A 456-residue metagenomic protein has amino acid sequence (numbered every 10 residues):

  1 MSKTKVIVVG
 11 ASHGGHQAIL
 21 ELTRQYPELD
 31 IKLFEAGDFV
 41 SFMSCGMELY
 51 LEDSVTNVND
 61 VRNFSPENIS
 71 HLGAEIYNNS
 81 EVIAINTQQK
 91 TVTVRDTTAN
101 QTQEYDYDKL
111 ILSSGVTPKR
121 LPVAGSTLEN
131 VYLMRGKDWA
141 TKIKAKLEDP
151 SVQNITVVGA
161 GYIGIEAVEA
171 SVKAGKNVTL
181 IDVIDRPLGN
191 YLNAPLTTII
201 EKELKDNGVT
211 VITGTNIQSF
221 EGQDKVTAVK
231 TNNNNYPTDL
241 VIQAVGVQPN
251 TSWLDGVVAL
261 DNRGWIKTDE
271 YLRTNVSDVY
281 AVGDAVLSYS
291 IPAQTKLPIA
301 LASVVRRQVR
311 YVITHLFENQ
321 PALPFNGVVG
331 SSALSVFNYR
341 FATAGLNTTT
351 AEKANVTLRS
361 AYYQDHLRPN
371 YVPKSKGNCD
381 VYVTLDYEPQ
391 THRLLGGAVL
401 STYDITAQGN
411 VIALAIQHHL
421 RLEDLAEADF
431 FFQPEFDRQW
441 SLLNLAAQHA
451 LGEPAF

Functional and structural regions predicted by a protein language model:
S2, V9-H13, Q17, T23-E28 (+5 more regions): Flexible, glycine-rich terminal cap/loop adjacent to redox cofactors in electron-transfer oxidoreductases
S2-Y77, Y162, V168-L192: Beta1-alpha1 glycine-rich phosphate/pyrophosphate-binding loop at the start of Rossmann-like nucleotide-binding domains
V9, Y105-G115, P237-G246, V309 (+1 more regions): Short hydrophobic core segments
E28-K32, S70-T98, E104-Y105, K173-T268 (+1 more regions): A Rossmann-like FAD-binding core segment of flavoenzymes
L112-A174, T210, N262, K267-E270: Glycine-rich dinucleotide-binding loop and its adjacent helix/turn
E129-S151, D224-A228, N235-T314, V411 (+1 more regions): FAD-site-proximal beta/loop scaffold in flavoenzymes
N154-T156, Y162-S219, I299-V305, A322-P324 (+1 more regions): Rossmann-like dinucleotide-binding cores of NAD(P)H-dependent redox enzymes
T268, V282-L346, F436-A455: A conserved FAD-binding loop/helix module that cradles the flavin
